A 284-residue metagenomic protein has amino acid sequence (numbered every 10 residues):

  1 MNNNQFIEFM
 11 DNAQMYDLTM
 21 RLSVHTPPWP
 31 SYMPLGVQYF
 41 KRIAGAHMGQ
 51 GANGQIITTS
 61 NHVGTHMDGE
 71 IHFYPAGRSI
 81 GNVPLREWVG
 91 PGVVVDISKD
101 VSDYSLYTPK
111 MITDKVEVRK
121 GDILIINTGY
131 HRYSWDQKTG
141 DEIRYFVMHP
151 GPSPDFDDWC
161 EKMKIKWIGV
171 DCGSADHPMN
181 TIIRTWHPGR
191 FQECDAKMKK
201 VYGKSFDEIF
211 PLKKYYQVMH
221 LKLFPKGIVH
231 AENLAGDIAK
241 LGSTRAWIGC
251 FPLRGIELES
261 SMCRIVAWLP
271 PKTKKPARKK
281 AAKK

Functional and structural regions predicted by a protein language model:
M1-K284: Active-/binding-site microenvironments in catalytic and ligand-binding cores
